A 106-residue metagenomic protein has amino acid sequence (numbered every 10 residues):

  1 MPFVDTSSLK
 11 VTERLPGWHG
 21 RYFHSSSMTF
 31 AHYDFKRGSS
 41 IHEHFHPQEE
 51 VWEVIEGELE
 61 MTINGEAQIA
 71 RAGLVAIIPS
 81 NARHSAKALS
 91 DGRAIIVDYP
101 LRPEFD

Functional and structural regions predicted by a protein language model:
M1-S27, I77: A short, N-terminal "cap"/entry segment at the start of jelly-roll beta-barrel domains of the cupin/DSBH fold
P16, T29-H46: Conserved short histidine dyad/triad with adjacent acidic residue
D34-K36, H46-M61: Short, conserved beta-strand element in jelly-roll/cupin
I55-E56, R71-A72, S90: A cytosolic small-molecule/anion-sensing beta-strand core signal
E58, V75-I77, I96: A beta-strand edge to alpha-helix "cap/lid" segment located at domain peripheries
G65-S80: Short acidic-glycine-tyrosine-enriched beta hairpin
S80-E104: Ligand-binding loop in jelly-roll beta-barrel domains
